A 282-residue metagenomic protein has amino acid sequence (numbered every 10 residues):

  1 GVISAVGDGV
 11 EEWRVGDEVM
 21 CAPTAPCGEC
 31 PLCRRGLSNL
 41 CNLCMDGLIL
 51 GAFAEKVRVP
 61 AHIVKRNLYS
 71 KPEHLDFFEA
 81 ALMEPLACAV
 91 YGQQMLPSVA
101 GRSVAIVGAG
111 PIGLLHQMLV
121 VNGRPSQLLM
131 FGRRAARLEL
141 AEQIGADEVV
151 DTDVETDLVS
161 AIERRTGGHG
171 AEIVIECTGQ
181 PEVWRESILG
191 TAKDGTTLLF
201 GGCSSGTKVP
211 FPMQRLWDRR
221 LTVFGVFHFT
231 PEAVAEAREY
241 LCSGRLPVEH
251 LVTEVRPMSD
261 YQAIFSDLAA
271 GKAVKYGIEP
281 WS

Functional and structural regions predicted by a protein language model:
G1-A5, Q127, T222: Residues located in well-ordered beta-strands
G1-P31, S70-P72: Glycine-rich beta-strand-centered segment in the early N-terminal region that forms part of a ligand/cofactor-binding
M20-C21, A105, L198: Hydrophobic beta-strand signal
C27-V107: NAD(P)H dinucleotide-binding glycine-rich loop of Rossmann-like/cofactor-binding domains, especially the beta1-alpha1
H74-V154, S160: Mid-domain Rossmann-like dinucleotide-binding core that forms the NAD(H)/NADP(H) cofactor-binding site
L96-A100, N122-G123, E139, Q143-L221 (+1 more regions): Glycine-rich cofactor phosphate-binding loops and adjacent beta1-alpha1 units of small-molecule cofactor enzyme domains
R134, C203, F229: Residues in the short beta-alpha loop(s) of Rossmann-like NAD(P)-binding domains
T156, R185-L189, T230-S282: C-terminal hydrophobic helical "lid"/dimerization subdomain of Rossmann-like NAD(P)H-dependent oxidoreductases
